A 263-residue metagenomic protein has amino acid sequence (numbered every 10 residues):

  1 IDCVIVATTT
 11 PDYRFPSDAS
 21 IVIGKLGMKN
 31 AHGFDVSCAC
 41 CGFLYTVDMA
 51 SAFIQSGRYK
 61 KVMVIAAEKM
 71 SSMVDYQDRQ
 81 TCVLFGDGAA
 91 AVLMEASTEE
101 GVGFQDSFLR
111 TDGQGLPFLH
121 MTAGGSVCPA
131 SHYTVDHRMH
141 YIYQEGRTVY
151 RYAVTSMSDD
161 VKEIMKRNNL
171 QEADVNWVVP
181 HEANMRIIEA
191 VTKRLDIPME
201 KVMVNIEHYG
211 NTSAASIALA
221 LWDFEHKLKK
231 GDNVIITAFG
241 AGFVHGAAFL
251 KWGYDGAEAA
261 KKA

Functional and structural regions predicted by a protein language model:
I1-D2, D159-N176, F224-L228: Phosphate/pyrophosphate-binding loops at sites that engage ATP/ADP/AMP, CoA/4′-phosphopantetheine, polyphosphate
D2-F15: Short beta-strand-loop/turn "lid" adjacent to the catalytic site in phosphate-handling enzymes
A7, S37, V62-E68, M94 (+2 more regions): Short beta-strand segments
T10-P11, G24, K29, V36-R58 (+3 more regions): Claisen-condensing/thiolase-fold acyl-transfer catalytic domains that form or cleave C-C bonds in fatty acid
R14-G27, M63-M70, S126-T134, I187-M199: Acidic-glycine-rich active-site phosphate/pyrophosphate-binding loop
F15-S17, V74-D78, H245-F249: Short acidic, glycine/serine/threonine-rich loops at helix termini
Q55-A89: Flexible, glycine-rich active-site loops centered on histidine and acidic residues that chelate a metal or position
D78-R151, T155, D159, K251-A263: Condensing-enzyme catalytic core mediating Claisen C-C bond formation in acyl metabolism
